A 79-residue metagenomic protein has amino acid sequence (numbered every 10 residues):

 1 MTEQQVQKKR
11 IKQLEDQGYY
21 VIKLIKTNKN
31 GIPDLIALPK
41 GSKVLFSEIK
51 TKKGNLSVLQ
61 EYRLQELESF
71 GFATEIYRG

Functional and structural regions predicted by a protein language model:
M1-G79: Catalytic phosphate/metal-binding cores of nucleic-acid and nucleotide-processing enzymes, i.e., regions that mediate
